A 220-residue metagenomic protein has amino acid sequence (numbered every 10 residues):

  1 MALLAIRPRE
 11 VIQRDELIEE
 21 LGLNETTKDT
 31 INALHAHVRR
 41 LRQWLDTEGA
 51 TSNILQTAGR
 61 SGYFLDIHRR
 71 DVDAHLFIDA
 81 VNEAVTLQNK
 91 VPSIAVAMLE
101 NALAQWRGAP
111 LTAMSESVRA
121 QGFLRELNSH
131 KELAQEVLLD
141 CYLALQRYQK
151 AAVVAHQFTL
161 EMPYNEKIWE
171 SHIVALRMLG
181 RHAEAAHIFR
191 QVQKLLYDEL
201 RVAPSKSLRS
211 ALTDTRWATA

Functional and structural regions predicted by a protein language model:
M1-V153, Q157, T215-A220: Intrinsically disordered, low-complexity protein-interaction/activation regions
L127, L133-A134, L138-A220: Recognition helices and adjacent regulatory flanks at domain boundaries
